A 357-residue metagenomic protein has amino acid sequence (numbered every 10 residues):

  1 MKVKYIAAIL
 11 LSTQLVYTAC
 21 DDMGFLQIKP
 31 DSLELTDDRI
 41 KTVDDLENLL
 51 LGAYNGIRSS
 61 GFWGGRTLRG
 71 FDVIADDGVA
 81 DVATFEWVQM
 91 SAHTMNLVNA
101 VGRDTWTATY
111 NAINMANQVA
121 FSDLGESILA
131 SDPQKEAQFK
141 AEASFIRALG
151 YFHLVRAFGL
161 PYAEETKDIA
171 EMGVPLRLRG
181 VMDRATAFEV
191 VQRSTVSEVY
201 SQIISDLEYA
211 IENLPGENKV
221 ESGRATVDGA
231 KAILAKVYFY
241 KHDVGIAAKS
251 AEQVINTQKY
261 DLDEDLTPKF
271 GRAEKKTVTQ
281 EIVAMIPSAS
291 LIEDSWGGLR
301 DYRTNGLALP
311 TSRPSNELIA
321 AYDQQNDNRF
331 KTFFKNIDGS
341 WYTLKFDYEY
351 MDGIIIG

Functional and structural regions predicted by a protein language model:
M1-S32: Bacterial Sec-dependent N-terminal signal peptides
C20-V73, T304-G306, I319-Q324, T332: Membrane-proximal, proline-rich intrinsically disordered regions
D37, R66-D76, A80, F158-V174 (+1 more regions): Short, surface-exposed recognition loops and adjoining beta-strand edges that mediate ligand/DNA contacts, enriched
N48, W63, I204, R224 (+1 more regions): Hydrophobic-face positions in mid-chain alpha helices that act as interaction patches
E86-G159, S194, I211-E217, G353-G357: Conserved, well-structured interaction surfaces
I113-A116, Y200, L207, A251 (+1 more regions): Inward-facing hydrophobic residues that define packing positions of alpha-helical scaffold repeats
Q134, A157-S197, S201: Short coil/linker segments at helix-helix boundaries
